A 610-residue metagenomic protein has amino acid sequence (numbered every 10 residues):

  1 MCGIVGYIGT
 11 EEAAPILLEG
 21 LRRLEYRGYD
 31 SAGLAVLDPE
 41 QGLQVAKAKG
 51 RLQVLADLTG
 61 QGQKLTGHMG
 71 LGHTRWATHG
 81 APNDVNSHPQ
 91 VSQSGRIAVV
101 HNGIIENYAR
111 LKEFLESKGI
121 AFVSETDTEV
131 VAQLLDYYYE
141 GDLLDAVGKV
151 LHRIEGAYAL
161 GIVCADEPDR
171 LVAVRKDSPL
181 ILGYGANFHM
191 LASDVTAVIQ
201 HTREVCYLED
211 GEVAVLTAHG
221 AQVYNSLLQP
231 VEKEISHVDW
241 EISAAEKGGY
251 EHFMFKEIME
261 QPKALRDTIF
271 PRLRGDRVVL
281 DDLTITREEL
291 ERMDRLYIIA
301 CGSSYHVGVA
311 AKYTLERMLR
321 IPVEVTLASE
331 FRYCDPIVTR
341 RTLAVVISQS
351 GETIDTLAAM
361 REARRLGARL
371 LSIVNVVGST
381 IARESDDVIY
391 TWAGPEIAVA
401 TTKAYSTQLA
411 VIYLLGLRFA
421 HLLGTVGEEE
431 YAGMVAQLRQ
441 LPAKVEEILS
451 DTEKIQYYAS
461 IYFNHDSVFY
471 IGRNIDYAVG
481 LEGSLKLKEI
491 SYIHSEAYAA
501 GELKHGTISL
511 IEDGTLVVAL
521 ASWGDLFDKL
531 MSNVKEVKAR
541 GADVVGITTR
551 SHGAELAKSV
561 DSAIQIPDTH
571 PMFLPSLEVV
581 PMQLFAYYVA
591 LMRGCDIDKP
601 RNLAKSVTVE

Functional and structural regions predicted by a protein language model:
M1-K247, E251, K263-D294, H306 (+7 more regions): Conserved short alpha-helical segments that host acidic/polar catalytic motifs at enzyme active sites
E11, D38, G220-Q222, Y498-Q565 (+1 more regions): Gly/His-enriched, cation/cofactor- and phosphate-binding structural elements
H68, G72-V85, R274-E288, A311-I347 (+2 more regions): Glycine-rich oxoanion-binding loops at beta->alpha junctions
A157-F188, F463-E489, L526, M531: Acidic/histidine-rich
I181-R203, S329-R364, K504-E536, T569-Q583 (+1 more regions): Glycine-rich, anion-gripping cofactor-binding loops and their flanking helix/strand elements in enzyme active sites
L228, D543, T569-E610: Generic C-terminus detector
Q261-L265, I269-Y297, D387-L516, A590-E610: Active-site phosphate/pyrophosphate-binding segments
E291-Q440, S522-D525, K529-S562, F585: Glycine-rich phosphate-binding loops that contact phosphosugars or nucleotide phosphates
